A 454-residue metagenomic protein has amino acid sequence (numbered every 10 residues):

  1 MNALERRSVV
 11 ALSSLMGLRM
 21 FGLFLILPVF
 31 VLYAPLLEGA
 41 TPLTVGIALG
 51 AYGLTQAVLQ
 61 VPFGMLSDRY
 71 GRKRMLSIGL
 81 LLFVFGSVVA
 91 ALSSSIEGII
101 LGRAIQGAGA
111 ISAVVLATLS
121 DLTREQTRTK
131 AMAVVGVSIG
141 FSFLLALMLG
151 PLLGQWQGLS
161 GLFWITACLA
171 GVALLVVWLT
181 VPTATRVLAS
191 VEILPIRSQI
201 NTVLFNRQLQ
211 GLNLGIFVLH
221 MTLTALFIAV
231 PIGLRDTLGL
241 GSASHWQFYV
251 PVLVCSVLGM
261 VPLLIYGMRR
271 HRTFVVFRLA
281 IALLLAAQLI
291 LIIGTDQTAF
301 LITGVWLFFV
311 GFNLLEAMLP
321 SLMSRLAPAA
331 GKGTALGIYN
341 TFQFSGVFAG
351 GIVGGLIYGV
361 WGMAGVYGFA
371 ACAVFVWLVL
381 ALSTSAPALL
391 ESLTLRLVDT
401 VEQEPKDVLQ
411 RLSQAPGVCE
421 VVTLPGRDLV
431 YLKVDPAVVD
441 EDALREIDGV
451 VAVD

Functional and structural regions predicted by a protein language model:
M1-L4, P182-N213: Juxtamembrane intracellular "pre-TM" segments in multi-pass secondary transporters
P28-P42, I228-S244: Short amphipathic helix-loop junctions that connect adjacent transmembrane helices in Major Facilitator Superfamily/SLC
G39, G71, L92-E97, G294-D296: Helix-breaking motifs and short loop linkers at transmembrane-helix boundaries and internal kinks in secondary membrane
V58-S94: Conserved MFS/SLC helix-loop-helix module at the cytosolic interface between two early adjacent transmembrane helices
Q60-G71, G259-T273, Y358: Helix-to-loop junctions at the C-terminal end of transmembrane segments in multipass secondary transporters
G102-I139: Cytoplasmic helix-loop-helix junction between adjacent transmembrane helices in 12-TM secondary transporters
V135-W178: Helix-loop-helix hairpin linking two adjacent transmembrane segments in secondary transporters
C168-V187, W377-S385: C-terminal membrane-cytosol helix-exit motif in multi-pass small-molecule transporters
